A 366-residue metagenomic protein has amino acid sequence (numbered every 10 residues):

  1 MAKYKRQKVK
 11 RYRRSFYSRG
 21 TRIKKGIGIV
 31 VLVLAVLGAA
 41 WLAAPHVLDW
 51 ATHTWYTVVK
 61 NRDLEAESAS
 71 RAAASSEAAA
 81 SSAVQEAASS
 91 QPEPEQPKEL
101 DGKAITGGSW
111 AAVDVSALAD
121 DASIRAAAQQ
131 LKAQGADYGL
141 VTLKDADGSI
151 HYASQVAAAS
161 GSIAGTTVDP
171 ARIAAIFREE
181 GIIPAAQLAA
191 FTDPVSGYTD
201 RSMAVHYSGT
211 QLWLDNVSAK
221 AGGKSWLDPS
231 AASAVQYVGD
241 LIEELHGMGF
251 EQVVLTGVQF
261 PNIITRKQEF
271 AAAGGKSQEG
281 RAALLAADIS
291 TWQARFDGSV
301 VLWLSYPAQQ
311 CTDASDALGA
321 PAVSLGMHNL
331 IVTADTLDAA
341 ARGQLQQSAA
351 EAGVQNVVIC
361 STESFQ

Functional and structural regions predicted by a protein language model:
M1-K24: N-terminal Lys/Arg-rich, disordered targeting/topogenic segments
G26-P45: Hydrophobic membrane-insertion alpha-helices, especially the h-region of bacterial N-terminal signal peptides
A39, A43-T52, G319-Q366: Substrate-binding cleft of secreted/luminal carbohydrate-active enzymes
D49-G107: N-terminal, intrinsically disordered, polar/charged segments of Gram-positive cell-envelope systems that serve as
D101-V113, F191-E243: Active-site-adjacent "subsite" loops/lids of carbohydrate-active enzymes
A122-I150, E244-T256, A322-I331: Catalytic domains of carbohydrate-active enzymes, especially glycoside hydrolases
D145-A189, I263-V300: Aromatic-lined substrate-binding rim segments of carbohydrate-active enzymes
A185-T192, V254-G257, Q278-A317, Q355-E363: Aromatic-lined carbohydrate-recognition surfaces of secreted/lumenal glycan-active proteins
